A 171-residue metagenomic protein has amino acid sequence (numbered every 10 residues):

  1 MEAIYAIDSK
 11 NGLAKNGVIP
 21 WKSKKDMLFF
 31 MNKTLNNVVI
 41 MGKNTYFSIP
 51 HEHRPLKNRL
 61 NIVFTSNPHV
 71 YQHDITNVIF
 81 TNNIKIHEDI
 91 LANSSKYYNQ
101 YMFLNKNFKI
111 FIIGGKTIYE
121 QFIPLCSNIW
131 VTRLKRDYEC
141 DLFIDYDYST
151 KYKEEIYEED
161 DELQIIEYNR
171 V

Functional and structural regions predicted by a protein language model:
M1-V171: Enzymes that bind and transform nitrogen-containing heteroaromatic metabolites
